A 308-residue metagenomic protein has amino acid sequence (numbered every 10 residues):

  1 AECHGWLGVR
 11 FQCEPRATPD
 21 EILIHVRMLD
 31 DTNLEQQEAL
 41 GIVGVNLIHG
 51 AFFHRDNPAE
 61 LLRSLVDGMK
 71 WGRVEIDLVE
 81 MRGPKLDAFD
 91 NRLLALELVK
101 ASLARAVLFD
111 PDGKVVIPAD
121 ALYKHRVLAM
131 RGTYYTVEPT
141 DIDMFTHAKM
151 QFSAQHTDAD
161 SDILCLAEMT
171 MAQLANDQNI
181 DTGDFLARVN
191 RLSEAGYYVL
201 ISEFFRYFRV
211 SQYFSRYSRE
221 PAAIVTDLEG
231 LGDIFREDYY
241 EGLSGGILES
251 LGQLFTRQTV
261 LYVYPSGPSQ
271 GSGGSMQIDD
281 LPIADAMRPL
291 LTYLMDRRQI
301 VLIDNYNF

Functional and structural regions predicted by a protein language model:
A1-F308: Nucleotidyltransferase catalytic core that binds NTPs
